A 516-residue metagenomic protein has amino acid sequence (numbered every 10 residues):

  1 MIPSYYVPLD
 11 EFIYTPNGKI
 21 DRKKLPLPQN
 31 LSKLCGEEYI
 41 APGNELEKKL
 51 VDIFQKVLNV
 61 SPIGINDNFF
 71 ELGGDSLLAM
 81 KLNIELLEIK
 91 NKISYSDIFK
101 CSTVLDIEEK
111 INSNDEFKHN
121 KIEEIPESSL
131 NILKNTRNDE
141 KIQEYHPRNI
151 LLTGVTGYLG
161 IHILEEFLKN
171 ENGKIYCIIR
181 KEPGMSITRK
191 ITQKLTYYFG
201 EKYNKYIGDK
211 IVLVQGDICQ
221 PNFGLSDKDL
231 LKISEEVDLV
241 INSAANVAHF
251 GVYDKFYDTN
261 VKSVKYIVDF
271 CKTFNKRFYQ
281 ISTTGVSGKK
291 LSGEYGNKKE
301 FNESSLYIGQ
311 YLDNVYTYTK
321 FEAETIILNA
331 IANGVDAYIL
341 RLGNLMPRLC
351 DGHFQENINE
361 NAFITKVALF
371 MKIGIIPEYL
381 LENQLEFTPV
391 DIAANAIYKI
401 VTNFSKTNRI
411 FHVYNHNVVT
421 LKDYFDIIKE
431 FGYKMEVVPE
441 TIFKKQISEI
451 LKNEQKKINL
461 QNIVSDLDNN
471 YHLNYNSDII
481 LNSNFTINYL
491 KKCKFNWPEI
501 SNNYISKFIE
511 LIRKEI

Functional and structural regions predicted by a protein language model:
M1-G43, E47, V51: AMP-dependent adenylate-forming
M1-I20, P62, L78-K81, I89-N112: AMP-binding/adenylate-forming catalytic domain of the ANL superfamily
S4, V51-A79, E88-S96, K141 (+2 more regions): Phosphopantetheine carrier-protein modules
F117-L239, S243-N246: N-terminal Rossmann/SDR dinucleotide-binding element
K121-E123, E127, N172-Y176, N476 (+1 more regions): Amphipathic terminal alpha-helices
S234-E235, L239-S243, F250-D258, K262-V315 (+1 more regions): Conserved Rossmann-fold NAD(P)-dependent oxidoreductase catalytic core, especially the SDR/UDP-sugar
Y307-R341: Active-site Tyr-X1-5-Lys
I400-N469: Mid/C-terminal beta-alpha module of Rossmann-like enzyme folds, strongest in SDR-family dehydrogenases/epimerases
